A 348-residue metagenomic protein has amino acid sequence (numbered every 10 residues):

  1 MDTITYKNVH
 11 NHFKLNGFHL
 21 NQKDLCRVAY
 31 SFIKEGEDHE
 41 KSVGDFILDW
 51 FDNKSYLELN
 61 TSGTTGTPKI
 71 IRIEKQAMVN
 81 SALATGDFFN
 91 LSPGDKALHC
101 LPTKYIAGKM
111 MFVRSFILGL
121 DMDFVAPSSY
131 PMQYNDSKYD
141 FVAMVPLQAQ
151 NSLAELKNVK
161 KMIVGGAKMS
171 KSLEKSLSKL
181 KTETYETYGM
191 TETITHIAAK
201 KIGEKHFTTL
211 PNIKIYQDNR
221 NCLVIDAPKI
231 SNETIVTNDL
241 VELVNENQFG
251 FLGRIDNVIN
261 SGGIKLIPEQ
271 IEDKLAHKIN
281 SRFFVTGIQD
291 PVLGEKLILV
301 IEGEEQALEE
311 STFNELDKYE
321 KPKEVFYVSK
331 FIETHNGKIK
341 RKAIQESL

Functional and structural regions predicted by a protein language model:
K41-N60, P93-G94: Conserved pre-ATP/AMP-binding loop-to-beta segment of ANL
S55-L83, N90-S92: Conserved AMP-binding A3 loop
E74-N80, K96-N151: AMP-binding/adenylate-forming
S152-G203: Gly/Ser/Thr-rich phosphate-binding loop
T182-N221, I230-T234: Conserved ATP-binding loop and adjacent catalytic segment of the adenylate-forming AMP-binding
K214-E242, Q248, V300-E302: AMP-binding/adenylate-forming core of the ANL superfamily
N238-E320, K330: AMP-binding/adenylate-forming catalytic core of the ANL superfamily
L316-D317, P322, V328-L348: Flexible lysine-rich "adenylation lid" loop at the C-terminal edge of ANL adenylation domains
